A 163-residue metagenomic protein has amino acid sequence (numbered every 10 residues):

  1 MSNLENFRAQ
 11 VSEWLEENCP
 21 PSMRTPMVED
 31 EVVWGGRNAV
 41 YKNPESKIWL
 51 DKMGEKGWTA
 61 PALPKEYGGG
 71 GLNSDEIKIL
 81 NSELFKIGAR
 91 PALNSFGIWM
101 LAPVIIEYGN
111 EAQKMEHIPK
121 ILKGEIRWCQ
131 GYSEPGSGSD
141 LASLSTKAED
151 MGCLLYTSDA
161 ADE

Functional and structural regions predicted by a protein language model:
M1-F96, A112-K123: Amphipathic, small/basic residue-rich leader segments at the start of a protein or domain
E66, S133-S137: Short, solvent-exposed loop/turn elements at beta->coil junctions and helix N-caps that rim active or binding pockets
L93-A112, G138: N-terminal glycine-rich flavin-associated loop
G124-Y132: A short, Trp-centered hydrophobic/proline-enriched beta-strand micro-motif
G136-L144: Active-site-adjacent elements of ketosynthase-type condensing enzymes
T146-E149: A structural signal for short hydrophobic beta-strand segments in well-ordered beta-sheet cores
Y156-E163: Conserved small/polar residues in nucleotide/adenosyl-binding loops
